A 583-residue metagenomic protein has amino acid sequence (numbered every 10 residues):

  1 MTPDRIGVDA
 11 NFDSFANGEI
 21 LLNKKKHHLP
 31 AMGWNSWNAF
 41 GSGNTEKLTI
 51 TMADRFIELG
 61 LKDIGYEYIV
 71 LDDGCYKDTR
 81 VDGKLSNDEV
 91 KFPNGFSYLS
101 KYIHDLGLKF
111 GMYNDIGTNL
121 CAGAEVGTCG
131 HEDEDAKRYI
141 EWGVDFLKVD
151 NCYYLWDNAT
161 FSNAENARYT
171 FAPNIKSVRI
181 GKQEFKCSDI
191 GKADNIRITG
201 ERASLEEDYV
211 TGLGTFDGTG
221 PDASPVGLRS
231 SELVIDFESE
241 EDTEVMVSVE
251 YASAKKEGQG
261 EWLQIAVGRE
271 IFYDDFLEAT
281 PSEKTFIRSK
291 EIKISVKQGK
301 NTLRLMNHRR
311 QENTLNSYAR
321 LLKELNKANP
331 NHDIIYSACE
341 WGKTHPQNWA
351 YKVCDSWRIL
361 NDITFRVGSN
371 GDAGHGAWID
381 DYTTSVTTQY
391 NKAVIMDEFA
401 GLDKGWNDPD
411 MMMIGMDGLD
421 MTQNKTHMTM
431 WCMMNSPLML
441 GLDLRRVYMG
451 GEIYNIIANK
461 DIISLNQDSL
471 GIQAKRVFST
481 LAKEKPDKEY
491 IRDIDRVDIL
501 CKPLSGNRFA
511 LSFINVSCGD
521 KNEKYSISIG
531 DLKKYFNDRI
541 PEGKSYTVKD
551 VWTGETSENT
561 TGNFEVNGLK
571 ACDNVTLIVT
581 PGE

Functional and structural regions predicted by a protein language model:
M1-E58, W262-A266: Carbohydrate-recognition beta-sandwich/jelly-roll modules in extracellular/periplasmic carbohydrate-active proteins
P30-S36, G65-D72, K109-N114, D145-D150 (+6 more regions): Structural recognition of the beta-strand scaffold that forms the well-ordered cores of secreted hydrolase catalytic
L48-S162: Aromatic-lined carbohydrate-binding/catalytic grooves of carbohydrate-active enzymes
N163-E312, K521, L532-S545, L569 (+1 more regions): Extracytoplasmic
G212, G218-G220, E398-D410, I414-R492: Aromatic- and carboxylate-lined catalytic core of secreted/periplasmic carbohydrate-active enzymes
L303, N559-E583: C-terminal beta-strand-rich structural cap/linker in extracellular carbohydrate-active enzymes
N313-N316, K323-L442: Glycan-recognition surfaces
W431-M434, M439-G441, Y490-D538: Carbohydrate-binding surface patches
